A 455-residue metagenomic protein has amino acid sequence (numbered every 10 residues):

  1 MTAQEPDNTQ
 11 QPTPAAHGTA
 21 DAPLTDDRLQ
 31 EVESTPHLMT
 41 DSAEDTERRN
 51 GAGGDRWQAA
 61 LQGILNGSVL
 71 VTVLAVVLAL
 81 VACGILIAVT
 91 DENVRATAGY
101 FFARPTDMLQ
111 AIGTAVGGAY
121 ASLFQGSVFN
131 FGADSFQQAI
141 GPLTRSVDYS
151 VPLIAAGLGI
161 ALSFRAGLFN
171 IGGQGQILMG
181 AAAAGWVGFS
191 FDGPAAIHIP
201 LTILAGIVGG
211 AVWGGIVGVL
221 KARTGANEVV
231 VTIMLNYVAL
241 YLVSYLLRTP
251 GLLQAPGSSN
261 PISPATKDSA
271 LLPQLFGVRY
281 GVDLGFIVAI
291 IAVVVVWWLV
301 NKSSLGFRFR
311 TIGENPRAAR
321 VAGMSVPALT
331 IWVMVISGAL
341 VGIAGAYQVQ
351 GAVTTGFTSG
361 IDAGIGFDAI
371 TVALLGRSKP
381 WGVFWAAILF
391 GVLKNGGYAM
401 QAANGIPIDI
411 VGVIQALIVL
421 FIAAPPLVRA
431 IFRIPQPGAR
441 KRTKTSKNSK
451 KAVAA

Functional and structural regions predicted by a protein language model:
T2-A79, G84-D91, E314, V321 (+2 more regions): Cytosolic-side transmembrane-helix boundaries in multi-pass membrane proteins
S68-T72, R145, Y149, G172-A181 (+6 more regions): Alpha-helical transmembrane segments of multi-pass membrane proteins, especially transporters and channels
V71-A88, L153-I160, A181-V187, I207-V212 (+6 more regions): Hydrophobic core segments of alpha-helical transmembrane domains in multi-pass membrane transport and ion-translocation
A82-V128, L252-I262: Interfacial/capping segments of alpha-helical transmembrane domains
L86-A88, E92, G117-F191, I203 (+4 more regions): Single transmembrane alpha-helix segments in multi-pass membrane proteins
S122, T232, N236-K302, P437: Transmembrane helix-bundle core of multi-pass membrane transporters and related energy-transducing complexes
A181, V212, R279-T355, P380-W381 (+2 more regions): Helix-loop-helix "hairpin" substructures at the membrane interface of multi-pass membrane proteins
V335-V341, Q348-A416: Transmembrane alpha-helical segments in multi-pass inner-membrane proteins
